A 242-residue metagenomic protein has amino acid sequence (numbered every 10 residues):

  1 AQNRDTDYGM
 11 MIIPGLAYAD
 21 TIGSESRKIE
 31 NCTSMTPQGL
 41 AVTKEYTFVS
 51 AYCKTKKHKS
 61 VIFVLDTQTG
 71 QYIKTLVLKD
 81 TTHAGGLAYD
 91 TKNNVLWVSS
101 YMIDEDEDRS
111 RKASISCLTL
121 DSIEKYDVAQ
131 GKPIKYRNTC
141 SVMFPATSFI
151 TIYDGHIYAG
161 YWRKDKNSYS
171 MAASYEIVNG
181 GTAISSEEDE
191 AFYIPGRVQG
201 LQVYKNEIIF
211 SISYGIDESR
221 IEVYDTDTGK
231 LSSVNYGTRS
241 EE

Functional and structural regions predicted by a protein language model:
D5-T33, P133-Y136, S185-S186: A short helix->beta-strand "capping" segment at the edge of beta-propeller domains
G23-H58: Beta-strand-rich domains and repeat architectures in extracellular enzymes and scaffolds, especially beta-propellers
K28-T33, L76-D80, N138-F144, D189-I194 (+1 more regions): Surface loop/turn motifs at the tips and blade-to-blade linkers of beta-strand repeat domains
V42-E45, Y89-N93, I152-D154, V203-K205: Residue-level detector of Asp-centered blade-edge/turn motifs that repeat once per structural unit in beta-propeller
K57-F63, D104-L120, K166-E176, I216-Y224: Structural motif
T69-V95, S100: Blade-loop segments of beta-propeller domains
A191-T226: Loop/turn-rich, solvent-exposed surfaces of beta-rich toroidal or solenoidal domains
E242: Conserved small/polar residues in nucleotide/adenosyl-binding loops
